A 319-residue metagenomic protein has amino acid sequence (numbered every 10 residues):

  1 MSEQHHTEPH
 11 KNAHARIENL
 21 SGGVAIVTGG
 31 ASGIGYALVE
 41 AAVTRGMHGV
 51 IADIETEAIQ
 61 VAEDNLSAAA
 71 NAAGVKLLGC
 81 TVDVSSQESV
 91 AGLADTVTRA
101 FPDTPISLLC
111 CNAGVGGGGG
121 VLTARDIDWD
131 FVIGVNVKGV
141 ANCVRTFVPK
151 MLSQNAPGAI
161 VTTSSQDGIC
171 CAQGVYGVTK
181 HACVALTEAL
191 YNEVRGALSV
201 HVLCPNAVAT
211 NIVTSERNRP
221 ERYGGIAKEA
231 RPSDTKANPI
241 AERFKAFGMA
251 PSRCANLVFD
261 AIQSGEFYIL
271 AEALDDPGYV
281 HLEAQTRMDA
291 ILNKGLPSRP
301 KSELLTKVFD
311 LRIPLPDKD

Functional and structural regions predicted by a protein language model:
A13-V50: Canonical Rossmann dinucleotide-binding motif of NAD(H)/NADP(H)-dependent dehydrogenases/reductases, specifically
M47-A62: Conserved glycine-rich Rossmann-like NAD(P)H-binding loop of the short-chain dehydrogenase/reductase
T56-E57, T81-G92, D126: The beta1-alpha1 cofactor-binding region of Rossmann-like NAD(H)/NADP(H)-dependent oxidoreductases
G120-V121, R125-D130: Substrate-binding pocket helix/loop in short-chain dehydrogenase/reductase
V144, T179: Active-site helix of classical SDR
S165: Residue(s) in the substrate-gating loop at a strand-loop-helix junction that position the organic substrate next
N192-A273: SDR active-site lid
